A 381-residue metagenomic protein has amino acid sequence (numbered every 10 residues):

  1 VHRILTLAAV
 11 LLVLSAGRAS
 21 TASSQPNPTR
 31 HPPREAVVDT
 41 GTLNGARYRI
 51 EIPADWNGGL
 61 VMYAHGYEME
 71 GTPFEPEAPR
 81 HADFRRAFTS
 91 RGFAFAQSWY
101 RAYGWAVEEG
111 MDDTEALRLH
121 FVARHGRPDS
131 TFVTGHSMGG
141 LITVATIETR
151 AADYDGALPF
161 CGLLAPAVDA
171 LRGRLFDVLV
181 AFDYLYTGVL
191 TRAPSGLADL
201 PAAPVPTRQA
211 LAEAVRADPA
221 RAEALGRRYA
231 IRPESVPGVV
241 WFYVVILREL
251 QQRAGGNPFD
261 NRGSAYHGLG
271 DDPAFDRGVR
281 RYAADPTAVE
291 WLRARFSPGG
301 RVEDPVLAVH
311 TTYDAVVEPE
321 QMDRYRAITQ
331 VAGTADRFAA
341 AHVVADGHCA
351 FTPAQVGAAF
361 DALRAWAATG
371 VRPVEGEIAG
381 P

Functional and structural regions predicted by a protein language model:
Q25-G59, D276-R281: N-terminal cap/lid segment of alpha/beta-hydrolase-fold proteins
P28, L163-S297: Accessory cap/linker subdomain of secreted extracellular hydrolases
G58-E68: Short beta-strand element of the alpha/beta-hydrolase
W105-H125: Alpha/beta-hydrolase active-site loop
R124, D129-Y186: Primarily recognizes the serine-hydrolase "nucleophile elbow" in alpha/beta-hydrolase and SGNH/GDSL folds
A308-H310: Short beta-strand/loop motif that positions the catalytic acidic residue of the alpha/beta-hydrolase fold
A315-Q321: Conserved alpha/beta-hydrolase "acid-adjacent" motif
R337-T352, R364: Histidine-bearing beta->alpha loop at or near hydrolase active sites
